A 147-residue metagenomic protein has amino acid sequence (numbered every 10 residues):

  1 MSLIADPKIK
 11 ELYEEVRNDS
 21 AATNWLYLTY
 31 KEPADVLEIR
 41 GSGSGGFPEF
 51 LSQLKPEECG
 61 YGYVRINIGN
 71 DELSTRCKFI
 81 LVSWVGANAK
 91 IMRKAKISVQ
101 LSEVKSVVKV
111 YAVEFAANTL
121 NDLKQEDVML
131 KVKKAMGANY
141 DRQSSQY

Functional and structural regions predicted by a protein language model:
M1-Y147: Long, low-complexity regulatory segments enriched in Ser/Thr/Pro/Gly and acidic residues
